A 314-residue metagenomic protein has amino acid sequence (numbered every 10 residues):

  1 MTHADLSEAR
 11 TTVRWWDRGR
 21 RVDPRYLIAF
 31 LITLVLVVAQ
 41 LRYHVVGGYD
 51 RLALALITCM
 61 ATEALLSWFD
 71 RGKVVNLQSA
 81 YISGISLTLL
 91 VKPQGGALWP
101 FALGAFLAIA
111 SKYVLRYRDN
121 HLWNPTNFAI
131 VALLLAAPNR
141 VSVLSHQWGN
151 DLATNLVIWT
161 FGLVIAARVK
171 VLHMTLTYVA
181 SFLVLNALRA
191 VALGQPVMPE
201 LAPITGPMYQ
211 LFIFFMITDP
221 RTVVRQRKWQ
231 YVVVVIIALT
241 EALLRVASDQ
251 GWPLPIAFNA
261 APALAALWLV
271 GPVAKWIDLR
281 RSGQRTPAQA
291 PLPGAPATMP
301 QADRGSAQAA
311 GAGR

Functional and structural regions predicted by a protein language model:
M1-W68: N-terminal signal-anchor module of multipass membrane proteins
E8-L31, L185-P300, A310, R314: C-terminal transmembrane helix-loop-helix hairpin of multi-pass membrane proteins
T12-R14, M60-G72, L107-H121, T160-K170 (+2 more regions): C-terminal ends of transmembrane helices
R42, A136-L188, G194-Q195: Internal active-site segments that recognize and position negatively charged phosphoryl groups and nucleotide moieties
Y43-T58, L90-G104, R140-L156, V197-Q210: Structural signature of hydrophobic alpha-helical transmembrane segments
R51-E63, S79-T88, P100, G104-A108 (+12 more regions): Alpha-helical transmembrane segments in multi-pass membrane proteins
G72-G149: Membrane-interface helix-loop-helix junctions at boundaries between adjacent transmembrane segments
A80-P93, N127-V141, L156-W159, V179-A190 (+2 more regions): Small-residue-rich segments of transmembrane alpha-helices in multi-pass membrane proteins, especially helix faces
